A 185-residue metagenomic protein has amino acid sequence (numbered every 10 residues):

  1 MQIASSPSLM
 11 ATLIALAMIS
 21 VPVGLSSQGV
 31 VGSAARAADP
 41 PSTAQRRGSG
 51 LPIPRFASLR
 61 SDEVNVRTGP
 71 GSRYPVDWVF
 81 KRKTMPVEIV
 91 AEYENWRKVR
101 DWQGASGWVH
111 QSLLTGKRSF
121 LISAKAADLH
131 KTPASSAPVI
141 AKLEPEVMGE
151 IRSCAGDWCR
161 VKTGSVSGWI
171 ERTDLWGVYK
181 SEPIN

Functional and structural regions predicted by a protein language model:
M1-L16: Bacterial N-terminal signal peptides that target proteins for export
A17-S20, G107, G168: Glycine-centered structural positions embedded in regular secondary structure
M18-V31: C-terminal segment of classical bacterial N-terminal signal peptides
G32-T68, V79-K83, V90-Y93, R97-P133 (+3 more regions): SH3-family beta-barrel domains
